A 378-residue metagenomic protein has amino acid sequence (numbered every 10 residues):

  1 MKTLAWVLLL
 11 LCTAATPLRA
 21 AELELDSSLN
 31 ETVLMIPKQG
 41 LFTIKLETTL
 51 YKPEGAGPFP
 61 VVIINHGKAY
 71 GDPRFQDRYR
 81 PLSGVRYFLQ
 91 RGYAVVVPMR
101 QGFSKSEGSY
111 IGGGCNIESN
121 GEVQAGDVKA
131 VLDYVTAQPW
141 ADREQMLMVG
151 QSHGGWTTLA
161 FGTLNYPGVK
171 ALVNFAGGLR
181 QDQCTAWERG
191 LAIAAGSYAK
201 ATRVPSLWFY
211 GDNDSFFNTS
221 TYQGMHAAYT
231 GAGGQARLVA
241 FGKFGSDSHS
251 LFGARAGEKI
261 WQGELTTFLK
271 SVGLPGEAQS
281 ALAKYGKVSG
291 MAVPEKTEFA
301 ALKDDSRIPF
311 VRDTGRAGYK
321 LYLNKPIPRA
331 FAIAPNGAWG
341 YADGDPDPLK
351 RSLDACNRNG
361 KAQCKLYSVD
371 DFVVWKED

Functional and structural regions predicted by a protein language model:
A21-A56: N-terminal cap/lid segment of alpha/beta-hydrolase-fold proteins
P58-G67: Short beta-strand element of the alpha/beta-hydrolase
A69-P81, Y87, V97-V123: Cap/lid segment of the alpha/beta-hydrolase catalytic domain
F103, Q279-D378: Secreted/extracellular ectodomain signature
N116-P139: Alpha/beta-hydrolase active-site loop
W140-Q151: Alpha/beta-hydrolase fold nucleophile elbow
A171, G177-R237: The feature captures the conserved acid-bearing segment of alpha/beta-hydrolase catalytic domains
A232-G290: C-terminal catalytic histidine-bearing segment of alpha/beta-hydrolase fold enzymes
